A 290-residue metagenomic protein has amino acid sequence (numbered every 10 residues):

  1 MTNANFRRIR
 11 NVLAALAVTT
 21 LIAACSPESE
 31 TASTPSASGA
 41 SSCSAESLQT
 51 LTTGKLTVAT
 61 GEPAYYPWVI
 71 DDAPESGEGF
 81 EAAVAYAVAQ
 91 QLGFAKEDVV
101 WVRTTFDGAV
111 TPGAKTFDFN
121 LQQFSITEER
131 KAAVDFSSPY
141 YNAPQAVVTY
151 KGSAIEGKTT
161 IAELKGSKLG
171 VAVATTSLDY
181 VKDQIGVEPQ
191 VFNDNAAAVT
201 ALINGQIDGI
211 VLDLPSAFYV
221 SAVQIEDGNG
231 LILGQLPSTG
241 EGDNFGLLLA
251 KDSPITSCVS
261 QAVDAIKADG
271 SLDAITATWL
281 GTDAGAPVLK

Functional and structural regions predicted by a protein language model:
T20-A24: C-terminal motif of bacterial Sec signal peptides marking the signal peptidase cleavage site
C25-P35: Bacterial lipoprotein signal-peptidase II cleavage site
S26, A82, Y86, Q90-Q91 (+1 more regions): Extended ligand-binding regions for polar small-molecule ligands
G39, E46, S177-P189, Q261-K290: Ligand-binding clefts/hinges and TM-proximal coupling segments of bilobed small-molecule sensing domains
G39-N120: Extracytoplasmic small-molecule ligand-binding "clamshell" domains of the periplasmic binding protein/Venus flytrap
E62, N142-T149, L214, A222-Q261 (+1 more regions): Periplasmic-binding protein-like
D98-E163: Acidic, polar ligand-binding/catalytic clefts
V99-T111, I155-E156, T175, Q190-N204: Short helix-initiation/N-cap motifs at beta->coil->alpha
